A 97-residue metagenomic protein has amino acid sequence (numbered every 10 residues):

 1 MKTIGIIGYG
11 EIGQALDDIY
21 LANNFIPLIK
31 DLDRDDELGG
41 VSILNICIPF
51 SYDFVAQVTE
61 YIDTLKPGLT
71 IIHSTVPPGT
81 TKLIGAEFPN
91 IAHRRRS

Functional and structural regions predicted by a protein language model:
M1-G39, I43: NAD(P)+-binding Rossmann beta1-loop-alpha1 motif at the extreme N-terminus of oxidoreductases
I43, Y52-S97: Rossmann-like NAD(P)(H) cofactor-binding subdomain of soluble oxidoreductases
I48: Conserved NAD(P)H cofactor-binding loop of Rossmann-fold oxidoreductase domains
